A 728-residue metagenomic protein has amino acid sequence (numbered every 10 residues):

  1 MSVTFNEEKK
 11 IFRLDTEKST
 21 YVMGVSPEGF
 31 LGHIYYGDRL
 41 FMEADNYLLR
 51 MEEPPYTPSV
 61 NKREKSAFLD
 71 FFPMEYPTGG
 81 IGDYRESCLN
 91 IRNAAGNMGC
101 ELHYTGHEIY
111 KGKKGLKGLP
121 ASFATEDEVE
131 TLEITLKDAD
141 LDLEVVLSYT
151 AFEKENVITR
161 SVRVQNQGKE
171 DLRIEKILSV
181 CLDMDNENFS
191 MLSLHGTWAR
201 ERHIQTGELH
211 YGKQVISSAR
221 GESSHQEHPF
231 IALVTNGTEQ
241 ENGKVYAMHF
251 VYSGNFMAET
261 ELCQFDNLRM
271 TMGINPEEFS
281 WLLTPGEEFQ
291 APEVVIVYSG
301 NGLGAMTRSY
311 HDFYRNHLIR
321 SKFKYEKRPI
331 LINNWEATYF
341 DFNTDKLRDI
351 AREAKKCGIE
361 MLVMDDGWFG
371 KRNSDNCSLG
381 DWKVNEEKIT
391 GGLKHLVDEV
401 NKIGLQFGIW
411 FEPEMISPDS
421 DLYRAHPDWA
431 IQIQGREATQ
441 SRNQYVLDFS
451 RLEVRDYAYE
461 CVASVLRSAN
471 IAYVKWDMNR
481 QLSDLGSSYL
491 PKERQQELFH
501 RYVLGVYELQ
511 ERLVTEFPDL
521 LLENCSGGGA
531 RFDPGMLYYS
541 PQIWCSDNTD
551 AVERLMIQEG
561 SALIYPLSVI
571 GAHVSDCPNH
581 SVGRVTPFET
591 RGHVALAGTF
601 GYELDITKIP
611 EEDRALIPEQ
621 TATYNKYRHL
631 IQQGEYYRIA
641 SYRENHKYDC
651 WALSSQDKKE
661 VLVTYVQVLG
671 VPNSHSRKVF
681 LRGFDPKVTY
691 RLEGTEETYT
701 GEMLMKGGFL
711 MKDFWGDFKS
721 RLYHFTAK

Functional and structural regions predicted by a protein language model:
F5, K10-R13, L31-E261, E277 (+1 more regions): Polysaccharide-binding surfaces and accessory modules of carbohydrate-active proteins
K18, V162, G286, I332 (+7 more regions): Conserved, mostly hydrophobic/aromatic
N97-G106, W281-G300, K719-F725: Short Pro-Gly-centered flexible turn/kink motifs
I231, Q240, Y642-D685: Carbohydrate-binding surface patches
F323-Y459, Y473: Aromatic-lined carbohydrate-binding/catalytic grooves of carbohydrate-active enzymes
E360-W368, Y459-L490: Active-site groove signature of glycoside hydrolases
S417, L422-D456, H500-T607: Glycan-recognition surfaces
T700-K728: C-terminal beta-strand-rich structural cap/linker in extracellular carbohydrate-active enzymes
